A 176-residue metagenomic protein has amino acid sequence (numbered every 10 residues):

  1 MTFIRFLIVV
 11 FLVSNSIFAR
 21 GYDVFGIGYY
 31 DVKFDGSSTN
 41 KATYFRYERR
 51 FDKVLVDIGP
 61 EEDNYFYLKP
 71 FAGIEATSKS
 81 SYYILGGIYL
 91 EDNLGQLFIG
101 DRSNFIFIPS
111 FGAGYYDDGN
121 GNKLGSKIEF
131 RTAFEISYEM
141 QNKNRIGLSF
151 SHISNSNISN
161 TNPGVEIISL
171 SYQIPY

Functional and structural regions predicted by a protein language model:
M1-G21: Cleavable N-terminal export/targeting peptides
F18-G21, D52-L68, N93-I106, K143: Short loop/turn motifs that connect adjacent beta-strands in outer-membrane beta-barrel proteins
F18-R49, K53-L55: Outer-membrane beta-barrel initiation region
D23-K33, Y65-T77, I108-D117, L148-S154: Transmembrane beta-strand segments that form the barrel wall of outer-membrane beta-barrel proteins
V32-A42, I74-L85, I99, G121-K127 (+1 more regions): Solvent-exposed loop/turn segments connecting transmembrane beta-strands in outer-membrane beta-barrel proteins
T43-Y47, P163-Y176: Outer-membrane beta-barrel "beta-signal"
F45-R49, G86-I88, F134, L170: Membrane-embedded beta-strands of outer-membrane beta-barrel proteins, especially the hydrophobic/small aromatic
R49-K53, L90-Q96, Y138, H152 (+1 more regions): Residue-level signature of outer-membrane beta-barrel architecture
